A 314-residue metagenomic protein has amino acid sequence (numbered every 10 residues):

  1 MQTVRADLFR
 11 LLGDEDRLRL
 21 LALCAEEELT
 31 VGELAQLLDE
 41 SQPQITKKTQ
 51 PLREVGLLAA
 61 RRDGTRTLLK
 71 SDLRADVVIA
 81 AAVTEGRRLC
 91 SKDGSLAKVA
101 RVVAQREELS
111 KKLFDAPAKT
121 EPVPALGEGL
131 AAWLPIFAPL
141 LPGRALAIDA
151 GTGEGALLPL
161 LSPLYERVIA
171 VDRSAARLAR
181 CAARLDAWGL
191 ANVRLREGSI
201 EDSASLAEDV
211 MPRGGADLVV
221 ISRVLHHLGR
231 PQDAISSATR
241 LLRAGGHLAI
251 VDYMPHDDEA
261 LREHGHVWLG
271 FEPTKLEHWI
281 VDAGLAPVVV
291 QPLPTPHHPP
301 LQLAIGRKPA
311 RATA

Functional and structural regions predicted by a protein language model:
T3-S41, T67-S71: N-terminal helix-turn-helix DNA-binding core of bacterial DNA-binding proteins
E54-D63, K70: Beta-hairpin "wing" of winged helix-turn-helix
V78-P124: Amphipathic alpha-helical dimerization/coiled-coil segments that flank or bridge DNA-binding/regulatory modules
L126-A145: Conserved alpha-helix/loop element of class I SAM-dependent methyltransferases that forms part of the SAM/SAH-binding
I148, E154-A207: Class I SAM-dependent methyltransferase SAM/SAH-binding core
V220: A conserved beta-strand element that flanks and buttresses the S-adenosyl-L-methionine
Q232-H247: A short glycine-rich, Lys/Arg-flanked "PGG" loop and its adjoining helix->strand segment in the class I
H247-I305: C-terminal alpha-helical "lid/dimerization" subdomain adjacent to the S-adenosyl-L-methionine
